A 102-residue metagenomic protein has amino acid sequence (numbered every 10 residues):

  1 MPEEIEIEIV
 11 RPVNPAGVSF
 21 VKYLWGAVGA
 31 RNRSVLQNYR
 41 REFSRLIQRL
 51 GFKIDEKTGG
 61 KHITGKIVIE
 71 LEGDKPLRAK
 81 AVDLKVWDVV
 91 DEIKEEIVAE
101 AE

Functional and structural regions predicted by a protein language model:
P2-S19, R31, E70-E102: Long protein-protein interaction modules used by eukaryotic assembly/scaffold proteins
V10, L36, R40-F43: Conserved phosphate/pyrophosphate-binding and hydrolysis machinery centered on Walker-type P-loop NTPases, extending
F20-Q37: Structural recognition of short helix-loop-helix hairpins that underlie histone-fold modules
R41, R45-G51, G59-D83: Short, structured protein-protein interaction patches enriched in aromatics and acidic/basic residues, typified by
L46-D55, I97, A101: Short, non-transmembrane amphipathic alpha-helical segments
